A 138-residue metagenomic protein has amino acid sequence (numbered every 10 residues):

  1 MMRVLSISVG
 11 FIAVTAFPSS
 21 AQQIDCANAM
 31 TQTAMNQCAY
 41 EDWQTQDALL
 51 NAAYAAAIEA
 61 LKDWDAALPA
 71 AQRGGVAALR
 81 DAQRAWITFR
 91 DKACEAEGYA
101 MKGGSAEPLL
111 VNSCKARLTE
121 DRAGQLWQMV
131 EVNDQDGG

Functional and structural regions predicted by a protein language model:
M1-V9: Bacterial N-terminal signal peptides that target proteins for export
A13-S19: N-terminal signal peptide c-region/cleavage motif recognized by signal peptidases
S20-G138: N-terminal alpha-helical modules
